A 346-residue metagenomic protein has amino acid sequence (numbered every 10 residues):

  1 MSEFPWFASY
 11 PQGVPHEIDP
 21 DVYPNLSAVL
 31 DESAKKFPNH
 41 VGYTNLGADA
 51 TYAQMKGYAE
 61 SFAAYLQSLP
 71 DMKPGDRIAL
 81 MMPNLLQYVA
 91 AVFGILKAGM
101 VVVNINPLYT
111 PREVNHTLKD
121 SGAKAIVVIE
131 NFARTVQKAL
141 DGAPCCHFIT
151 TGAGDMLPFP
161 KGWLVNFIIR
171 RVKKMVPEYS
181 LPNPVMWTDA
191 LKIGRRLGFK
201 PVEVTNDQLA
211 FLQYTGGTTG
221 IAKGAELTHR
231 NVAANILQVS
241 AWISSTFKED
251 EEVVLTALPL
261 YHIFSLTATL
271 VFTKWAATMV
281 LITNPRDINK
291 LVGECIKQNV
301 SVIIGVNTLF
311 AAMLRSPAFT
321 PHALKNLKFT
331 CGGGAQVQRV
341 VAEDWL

Functional and structural regions predicted by a protein language model:
M1-A50, Q54-L69, P74, A133 (+4 more regions): N-lobe entry segment of adenylate-forming
V22, N45-Y52, A63-R112, E130 (+1 more regions): Conserved AMP-binding/adenylate-forming
H40, D76-R77, P83-V103, P107-P111 (+5 more regions): A short helix-loop-beta submotif of the ANL/AMP-binding
T51-A53, P201, A210-L237: Conserved AMP-binding A3 loop
K56-F62, A190-L197, N206, A225-T246 (+1 more regions): Conserved structural elements of the adenylate-forming
P111, K119, K124, N131 (+3 more regions): Conserved adenylate-forming
V176-Y214, I221, T246-V253: Conserved pre-ATP/AMP-binding loop-to-beta segment of ANL
A233-V253, I263-V302, S316: Conserved AMP-binding/adenylation subdomain of ANL enzymes
